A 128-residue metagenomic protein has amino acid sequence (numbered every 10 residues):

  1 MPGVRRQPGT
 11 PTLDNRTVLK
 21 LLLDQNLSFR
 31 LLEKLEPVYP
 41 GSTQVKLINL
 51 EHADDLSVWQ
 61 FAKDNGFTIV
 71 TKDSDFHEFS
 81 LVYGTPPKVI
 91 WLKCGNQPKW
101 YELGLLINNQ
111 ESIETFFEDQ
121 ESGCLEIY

Functional and structural regions predicted by a protein language model:
M1-L19: Intrinsically disordered, low-complexity and often Lys/Arg-enriched segments
K20-N65: N-terminal first-folded block
L32-E33, F79-L81, Y101: Short glycine-/acidic-enriched loop or helix-start segments at secondary-structure transitions that form or flank
K46, D73, L92-C94: Short beta->alpha connector loops at strand-helix junctions that form conserved, small/polar/Pro-enriched
D55-S57, L81-T85: Short secondary-structure transition/capping segments
Q60-A62, P86-I90: Short, hinge-like loop/turn segments at secondary-structure boundaries
K63-S80: Acidic, metal-binding active-site segment of PIN/NYN-like and related structure-specific nucleases
K88-Y128: C-terminal structural segments of small proteins and small subunits
